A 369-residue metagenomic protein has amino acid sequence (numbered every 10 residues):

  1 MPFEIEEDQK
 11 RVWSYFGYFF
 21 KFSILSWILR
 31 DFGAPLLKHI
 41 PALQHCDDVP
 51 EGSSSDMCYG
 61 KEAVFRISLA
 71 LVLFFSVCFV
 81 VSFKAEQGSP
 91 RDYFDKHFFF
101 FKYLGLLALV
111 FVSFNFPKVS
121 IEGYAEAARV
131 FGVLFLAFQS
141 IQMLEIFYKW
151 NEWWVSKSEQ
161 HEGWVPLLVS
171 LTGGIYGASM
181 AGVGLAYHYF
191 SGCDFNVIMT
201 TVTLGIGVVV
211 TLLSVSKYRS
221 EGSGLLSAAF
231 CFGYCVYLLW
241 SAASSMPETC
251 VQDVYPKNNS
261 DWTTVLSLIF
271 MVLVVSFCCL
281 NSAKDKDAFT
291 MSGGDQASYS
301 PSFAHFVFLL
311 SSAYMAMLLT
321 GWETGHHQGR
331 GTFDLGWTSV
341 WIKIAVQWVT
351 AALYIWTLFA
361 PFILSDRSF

Functional and structural regions predicted by a protein language model:
M1-F369: Alpha-helical transmembrane segments of secretory-pathway, organelle, and plasma-membrane proteins
